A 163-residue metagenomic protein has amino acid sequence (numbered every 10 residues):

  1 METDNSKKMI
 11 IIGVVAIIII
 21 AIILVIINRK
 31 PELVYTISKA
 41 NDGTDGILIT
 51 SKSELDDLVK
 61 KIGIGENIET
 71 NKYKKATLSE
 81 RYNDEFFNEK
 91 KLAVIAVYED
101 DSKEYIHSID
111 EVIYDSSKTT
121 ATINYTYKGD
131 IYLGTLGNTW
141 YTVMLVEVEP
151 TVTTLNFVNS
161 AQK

Functional and structural regions predicted by a protein language model:
M1-T3: Juxtamembrane low-complexity tails/linkers enriched in Ser/Thr-Pro and polybasic
N5-K163: Exposed, flexible binding/inhibitory loops of compact, secreted disulfide-stabilized domains
